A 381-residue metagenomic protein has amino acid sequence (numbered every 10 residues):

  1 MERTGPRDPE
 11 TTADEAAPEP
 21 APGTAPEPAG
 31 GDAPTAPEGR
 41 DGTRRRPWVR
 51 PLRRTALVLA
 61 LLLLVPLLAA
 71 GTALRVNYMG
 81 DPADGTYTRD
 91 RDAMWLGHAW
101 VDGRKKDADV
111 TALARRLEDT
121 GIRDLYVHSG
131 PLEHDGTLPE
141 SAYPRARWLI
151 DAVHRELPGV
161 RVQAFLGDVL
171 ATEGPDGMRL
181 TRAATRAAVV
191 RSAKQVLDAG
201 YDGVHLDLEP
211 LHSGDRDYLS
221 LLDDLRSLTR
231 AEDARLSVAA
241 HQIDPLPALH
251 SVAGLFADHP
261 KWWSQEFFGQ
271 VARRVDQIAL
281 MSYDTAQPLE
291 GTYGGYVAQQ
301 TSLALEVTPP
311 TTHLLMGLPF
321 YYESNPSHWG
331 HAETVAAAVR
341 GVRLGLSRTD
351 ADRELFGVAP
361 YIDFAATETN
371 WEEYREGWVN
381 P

Functional and structural regions predicted by a protein language model:
M1-R53: N-terminal Lys/Arg-rich, disordered targeting/topogenic segments
W48-L52, A70-M94, K105: N-terminal carbohydrate-binding accessory modules
R54-A73: Hydrophobic membrane-insertion alpha-helices, especially the h-region of bacterial N-terminal signal peptides
A69-A73, Y283, E306-P381: Substrate-binding cleft of secreted/luminal carbohydrate-active enzymes
D84-T111, R116-T120, D124, H128-R274: Chitinase-like catalytic core of GlcNAc-active glycosidases
L125, L206, I278, M316 (+1 more regions): Conserved, mostly hydrophobic/aromatic
G130, E209, Y283-D284, D363: Flexible loop residues that form catalytic and substrate-binding hotspots at small-molecule/glycan-binding clefts
L211-D215, A234-A304, S327-S347: Extracellular glycoside hydrolase catalytic/binding regions
